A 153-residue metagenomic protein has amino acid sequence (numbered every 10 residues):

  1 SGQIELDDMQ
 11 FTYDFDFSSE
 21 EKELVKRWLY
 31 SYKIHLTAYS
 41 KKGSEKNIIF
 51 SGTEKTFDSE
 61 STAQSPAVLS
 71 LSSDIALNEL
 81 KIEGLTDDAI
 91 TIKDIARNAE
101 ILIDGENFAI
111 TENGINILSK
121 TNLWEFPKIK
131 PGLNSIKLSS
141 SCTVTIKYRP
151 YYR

Functional and structural regions predicted by a protein language model:
S1-K42: Short beta-strand and beta-hairpin "edge-sheet" elements
K42-R153: Intrinsically disordered, low-complexity segments enriched in serine, threonine, and glycine
